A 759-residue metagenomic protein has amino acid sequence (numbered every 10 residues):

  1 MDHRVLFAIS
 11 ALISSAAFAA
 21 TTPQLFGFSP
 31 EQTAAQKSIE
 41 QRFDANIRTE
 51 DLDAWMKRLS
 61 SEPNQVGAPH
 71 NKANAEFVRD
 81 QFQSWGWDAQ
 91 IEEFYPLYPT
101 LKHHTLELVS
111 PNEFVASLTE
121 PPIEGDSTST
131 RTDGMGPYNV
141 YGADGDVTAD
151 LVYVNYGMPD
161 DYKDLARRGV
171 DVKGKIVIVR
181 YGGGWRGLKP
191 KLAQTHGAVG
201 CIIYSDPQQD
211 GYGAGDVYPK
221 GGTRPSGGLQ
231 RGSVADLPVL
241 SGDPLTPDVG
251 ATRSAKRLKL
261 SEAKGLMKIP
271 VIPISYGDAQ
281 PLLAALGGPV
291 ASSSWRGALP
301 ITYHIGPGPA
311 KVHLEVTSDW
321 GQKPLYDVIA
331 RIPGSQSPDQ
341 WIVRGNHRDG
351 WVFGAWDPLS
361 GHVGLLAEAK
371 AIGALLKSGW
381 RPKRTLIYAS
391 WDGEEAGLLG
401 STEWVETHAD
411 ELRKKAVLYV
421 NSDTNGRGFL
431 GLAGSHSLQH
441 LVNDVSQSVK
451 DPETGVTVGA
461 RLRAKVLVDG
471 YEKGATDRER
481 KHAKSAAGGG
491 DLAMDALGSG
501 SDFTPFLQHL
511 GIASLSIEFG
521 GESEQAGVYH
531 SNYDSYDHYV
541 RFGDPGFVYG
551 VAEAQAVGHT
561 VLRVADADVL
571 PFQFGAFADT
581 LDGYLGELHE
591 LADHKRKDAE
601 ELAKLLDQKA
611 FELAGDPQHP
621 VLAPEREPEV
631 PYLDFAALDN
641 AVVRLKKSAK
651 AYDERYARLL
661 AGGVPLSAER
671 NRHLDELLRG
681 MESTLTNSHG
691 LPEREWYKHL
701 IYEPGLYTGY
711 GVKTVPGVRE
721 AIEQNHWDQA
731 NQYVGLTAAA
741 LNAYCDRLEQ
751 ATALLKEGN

Functional and structural regions predicted by a protein language model:
T21-A34, S38, A45, K57-K173 (+3 more regions): Noncatalytic luminal/extracellular "stalk/propeptide" segments of secretory-pathway proteins
S38-N46, S60-P69, P137-G142, I176-G183 (+11 more regions): Second-shell loop/turn segments in exported
P69, D126-A263, P270, F353 (+4 more regions): Extracellular/luminal Protease-associated
V115, R224-V290, S337, G393-V540 (+4 more regions): Metal-dependent peptidase/peptidase-like ectodomains
S129-D164, L240-W356, K370, A374-S378: Soluble metallo-hydrolase cores and metallopeptidase-like ectodomains found primarily in the secretory/periplasmic
P207, V328, R344-L398, E403 (+1 more regions): Alpha-helical metal-binding/catalytic segments enriched in His/Glu/Asp
I387, S448, Q508, G521-G583 (+1 more regions): His/Asp/Glu-rich mid-to-C-terminal helical/loop segments that flank catalytic regions of hydrolases
A661-N759: C-terminal amphipathic alpha-helical interaction region
